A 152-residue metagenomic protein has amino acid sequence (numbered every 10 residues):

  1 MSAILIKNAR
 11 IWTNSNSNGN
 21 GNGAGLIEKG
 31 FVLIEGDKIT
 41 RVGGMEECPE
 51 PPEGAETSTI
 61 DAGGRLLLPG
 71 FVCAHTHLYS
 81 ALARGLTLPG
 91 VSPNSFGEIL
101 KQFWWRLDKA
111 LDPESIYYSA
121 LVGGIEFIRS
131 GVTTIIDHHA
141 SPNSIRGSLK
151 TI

Functional and structural regions predicted by a protein language model:
M1-P51, L66: N-terminal metal-binding scaffold of metallo-dependent hydrolase/deaminase domains
L5, T57-D61: Conserved beta-strand scaffold positions in the cores of enzyme catalytic domains, especially in NTP/NDP-utilizing
G44-E47, V72, R84: Residue-level structural signal for beta-strand termini and adjacent loop
G64, H75, G131: Conserved, mostly hydrophobic/aromatic
P69-A81, H139: Histidine-centered catalytic micro-motifs
L82-I116: Active-site gating loops and adjacent loop-to-helix segments of metal-dependent hydrolytic enzymes
D108-I152: Active-site loop-helix segments enriched in His/Asp/Glu that coordinate and activate a nucleophilic water at divalent
